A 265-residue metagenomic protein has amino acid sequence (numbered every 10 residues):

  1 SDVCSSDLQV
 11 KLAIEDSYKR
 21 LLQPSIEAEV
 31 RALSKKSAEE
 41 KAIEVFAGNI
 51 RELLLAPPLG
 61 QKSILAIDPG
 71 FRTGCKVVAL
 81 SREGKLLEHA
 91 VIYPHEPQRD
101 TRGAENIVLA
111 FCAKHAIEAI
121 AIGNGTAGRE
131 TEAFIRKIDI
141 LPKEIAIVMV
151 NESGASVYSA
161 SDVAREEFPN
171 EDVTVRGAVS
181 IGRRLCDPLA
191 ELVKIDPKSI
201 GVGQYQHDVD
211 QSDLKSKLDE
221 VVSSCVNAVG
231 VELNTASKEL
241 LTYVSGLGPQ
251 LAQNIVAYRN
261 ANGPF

Functional and structural regions predicted by a protein language model:
S1-S63, R82, E105-A110, K114: Extended, highly charged clamp/arch subdomains and adjacent linkers that form or line substrate-binding channels
P58-L86, L185: Gly/Thr-rich phosphate-binding beta-strand-loop-beta motif of the actin/hexokinase/Hsp70
I67-F71, G125-E130, V150-V157, K198-Q211: A glycine-rich phosphate-binding loop feature that marks nucleotide/adenosyl-phosphate handling sites
G74-R82, V91-I92, T131-F134, V157-A164 (+4 more regions): Short acidic, glycine/serine/threonine-rich loops at helix termini
G84-I117: Nucleic-acid-processing active sites and adjacent nucleic-acid-binding tracks, predominantly divalent metal-dependent
E96-Q98, A146-D187: Short alpha-helix plus adjacent loop in nuclease-associated cores
I117-A127, I147-V148: Short glycine-rich phosphate-binding loop at a beta-alpha junction
E166-F265: Long, highly charged, low-complexity intrinsically disordered interaction regions that mediate electrostatic DNA/RNA
